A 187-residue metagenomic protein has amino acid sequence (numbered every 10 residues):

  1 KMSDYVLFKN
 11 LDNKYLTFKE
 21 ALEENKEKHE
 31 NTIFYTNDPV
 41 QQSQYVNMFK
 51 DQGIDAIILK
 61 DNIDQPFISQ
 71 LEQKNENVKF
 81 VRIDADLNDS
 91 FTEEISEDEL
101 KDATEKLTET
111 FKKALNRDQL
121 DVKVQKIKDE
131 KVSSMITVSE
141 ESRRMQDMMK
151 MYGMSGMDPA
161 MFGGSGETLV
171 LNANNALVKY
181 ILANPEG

Functional and structural regions predicted by a protein language model:
K1-G187: Conserved GHKL (Bergerat-fold) ATPase module
